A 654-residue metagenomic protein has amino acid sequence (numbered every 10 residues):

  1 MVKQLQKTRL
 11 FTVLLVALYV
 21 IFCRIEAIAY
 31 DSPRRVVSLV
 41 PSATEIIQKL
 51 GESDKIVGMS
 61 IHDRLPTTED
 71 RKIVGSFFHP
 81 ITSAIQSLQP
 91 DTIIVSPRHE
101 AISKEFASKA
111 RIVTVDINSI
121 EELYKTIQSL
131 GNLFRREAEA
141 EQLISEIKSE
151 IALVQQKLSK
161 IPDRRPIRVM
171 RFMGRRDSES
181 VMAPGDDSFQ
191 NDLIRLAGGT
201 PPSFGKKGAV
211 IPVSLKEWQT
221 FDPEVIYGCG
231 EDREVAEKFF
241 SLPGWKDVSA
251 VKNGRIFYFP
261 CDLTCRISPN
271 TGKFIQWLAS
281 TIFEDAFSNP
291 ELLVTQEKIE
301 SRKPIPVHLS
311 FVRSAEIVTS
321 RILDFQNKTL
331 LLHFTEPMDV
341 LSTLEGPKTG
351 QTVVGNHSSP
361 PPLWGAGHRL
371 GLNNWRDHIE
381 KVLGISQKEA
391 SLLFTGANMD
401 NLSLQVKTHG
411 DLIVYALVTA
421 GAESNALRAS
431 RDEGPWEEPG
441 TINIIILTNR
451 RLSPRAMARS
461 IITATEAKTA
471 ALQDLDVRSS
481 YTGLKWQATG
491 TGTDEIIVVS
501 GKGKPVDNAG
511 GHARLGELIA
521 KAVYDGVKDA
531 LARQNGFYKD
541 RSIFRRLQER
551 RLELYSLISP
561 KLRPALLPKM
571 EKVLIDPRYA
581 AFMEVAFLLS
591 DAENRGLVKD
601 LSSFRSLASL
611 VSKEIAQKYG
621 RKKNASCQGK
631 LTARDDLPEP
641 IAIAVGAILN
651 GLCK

Functional and structural regions predicted by a protein language model:
V2-L14: Bacterial N-terminal signal peptides that target proteins for export
T12-R24: Bacterial N-terminal signal peptides
A29-R35, I102-E179, R255-P304: Extracytoplasmic substrate-binding proteins
R34-R98, I102, P202: A short, structured surface patch at a secondary-structure boundary
S60, G185-V210, G228-G230, R255-Y258: His/Asp/Glu-enriched short active-site or ligand-binding loop at hydrolase and phosphoryl-transfer sites
T82-Q89, S108, I147, V213-D222: Short helices/loops that flank or line small-molecule/ion binding pockets
H99-A107, V225-L242: A ligand-binding cleft/hinge motif common to bilobed small-molecule-binding domains
P290-K654: Alpha/propeptide regions of enzymes that mature by internal proteolysis
